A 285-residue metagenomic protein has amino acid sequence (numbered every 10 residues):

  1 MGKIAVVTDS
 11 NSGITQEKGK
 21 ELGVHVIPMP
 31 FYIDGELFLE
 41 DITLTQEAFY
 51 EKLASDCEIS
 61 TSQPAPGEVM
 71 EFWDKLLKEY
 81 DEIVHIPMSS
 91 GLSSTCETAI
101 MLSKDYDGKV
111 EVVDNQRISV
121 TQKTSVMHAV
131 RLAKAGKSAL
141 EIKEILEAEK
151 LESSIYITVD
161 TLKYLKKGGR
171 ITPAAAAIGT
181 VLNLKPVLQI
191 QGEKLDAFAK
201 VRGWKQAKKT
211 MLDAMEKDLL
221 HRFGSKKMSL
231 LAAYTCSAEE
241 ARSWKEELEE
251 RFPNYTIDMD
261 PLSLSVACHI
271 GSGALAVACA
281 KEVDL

Functional and structural regions predicted by a protein language model:
K3, N11-H25, P30, E82 (+2 more regions): Mixed-charge interfacial surface used for oligomerization/domain docking and macromolecular partner engagement
A5-Q63: N-terminal glycine-rich anion-binding loop in soluble enzyme alpha/beta folds
L37-D105: Class I S-adenosyl-L-methionine
